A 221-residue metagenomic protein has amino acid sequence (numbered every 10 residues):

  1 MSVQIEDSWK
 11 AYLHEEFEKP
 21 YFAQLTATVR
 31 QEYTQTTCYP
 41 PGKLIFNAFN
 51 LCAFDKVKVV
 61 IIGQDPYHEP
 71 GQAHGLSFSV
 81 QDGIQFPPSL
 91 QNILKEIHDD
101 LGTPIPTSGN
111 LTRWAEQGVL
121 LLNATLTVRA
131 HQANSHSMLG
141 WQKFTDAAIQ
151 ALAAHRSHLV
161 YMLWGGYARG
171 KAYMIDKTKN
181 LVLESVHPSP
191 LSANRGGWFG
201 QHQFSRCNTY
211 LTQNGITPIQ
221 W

Functional and structural regions predicted by a protein language model:
M1-L13: Generic N-terminal amphipathic, Lys/Arg-enriched alpha-helix
V3, E15-V160, Y167-G170, I175 (+4 more regions): A polyanion-binding, active-site-adjacent surface
W198: C-terminal substrate-binding/active-site "lid" region of AdoMet-derived donor-dependent transferases
